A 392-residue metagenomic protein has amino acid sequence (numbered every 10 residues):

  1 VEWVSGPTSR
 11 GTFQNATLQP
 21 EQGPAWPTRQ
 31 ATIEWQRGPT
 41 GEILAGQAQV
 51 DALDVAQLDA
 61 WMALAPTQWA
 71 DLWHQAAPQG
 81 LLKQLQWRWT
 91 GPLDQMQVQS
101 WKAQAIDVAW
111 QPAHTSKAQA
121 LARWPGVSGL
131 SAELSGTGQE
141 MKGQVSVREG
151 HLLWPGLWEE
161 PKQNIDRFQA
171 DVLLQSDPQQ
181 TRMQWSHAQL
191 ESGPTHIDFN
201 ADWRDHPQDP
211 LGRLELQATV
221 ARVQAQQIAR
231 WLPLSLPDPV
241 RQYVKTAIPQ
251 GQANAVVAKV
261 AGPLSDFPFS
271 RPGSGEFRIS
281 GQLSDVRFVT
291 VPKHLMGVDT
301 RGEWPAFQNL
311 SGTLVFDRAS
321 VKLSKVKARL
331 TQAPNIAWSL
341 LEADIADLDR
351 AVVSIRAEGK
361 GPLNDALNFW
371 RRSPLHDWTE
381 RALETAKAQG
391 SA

Functional and structural regions predicted by a protein language model:
V1-P24, I33-L121, A132-L134, Q144-S192 (+4 more regions): Extended amphipathic, helix-rich lipid-handling scaffolds
Q22-W26, W124, E191-H196, Q332-N335: Solvent-exposed loop/turn segments connecting transmembrane beta-strands in outer-membrane beta-barrel proteins
G129: Active-site pocket-lining segments that scaffold enzyme catalytic pockets across diverse folds
Q139, G143: Carboxylate/His-rich catalytic cores and anion/metal-binding grooves
